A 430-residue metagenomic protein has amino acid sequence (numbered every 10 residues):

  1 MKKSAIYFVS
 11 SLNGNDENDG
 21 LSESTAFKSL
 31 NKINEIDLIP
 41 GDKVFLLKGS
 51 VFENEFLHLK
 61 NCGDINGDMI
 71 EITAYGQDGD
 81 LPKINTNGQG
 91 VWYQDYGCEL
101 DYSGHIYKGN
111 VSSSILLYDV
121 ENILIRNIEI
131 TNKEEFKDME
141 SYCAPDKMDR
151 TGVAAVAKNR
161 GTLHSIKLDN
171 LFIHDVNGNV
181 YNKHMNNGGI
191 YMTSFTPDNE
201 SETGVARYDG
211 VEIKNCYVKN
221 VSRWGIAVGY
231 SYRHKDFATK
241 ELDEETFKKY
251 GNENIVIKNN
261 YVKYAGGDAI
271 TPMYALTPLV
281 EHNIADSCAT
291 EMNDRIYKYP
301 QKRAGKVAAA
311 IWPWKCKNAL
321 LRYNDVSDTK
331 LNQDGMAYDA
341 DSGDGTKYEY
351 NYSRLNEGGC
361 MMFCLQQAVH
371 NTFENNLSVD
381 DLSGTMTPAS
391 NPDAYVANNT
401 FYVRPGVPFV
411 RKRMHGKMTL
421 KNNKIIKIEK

Functional and structural regions predicted by a protein language model:
M1-N31, K48-S50, G76, D80: Right-handed parallel beta-helix/beta-solenoid
K3-A5, I39-K43, D68: Loop/turn elements at helix/coil->beta-strand transitions in domains of secreted/extracellular proteins
S24-F27, D119, T162: Soluble non-cytosolic domains of exported or imported proteins
N31-D37, F52-G63, K83-T86, Y274 (+2 more regions): Short, T/G/N/S-enriched strand-turn elements that build extracellular solenoid repeat scaffolds
D42-L46, A74: Extracellular beta-strand repeat scaffolds in secreted/surface proteins
F56-K60, V91-I115, M139-N159, Y181-G204 (+7 more regions): Extracellular beta-strand/beta-solenoid scaffold signature
G63-D146, D175-K183: Right-handed parallel beta-helix/beta-spiral solenoid domain characteristic of secreted/periplasmic
M69, E121-N132, G161-N177, E200-W224 (+9 more regions): Right-handed parallel beta-helix
